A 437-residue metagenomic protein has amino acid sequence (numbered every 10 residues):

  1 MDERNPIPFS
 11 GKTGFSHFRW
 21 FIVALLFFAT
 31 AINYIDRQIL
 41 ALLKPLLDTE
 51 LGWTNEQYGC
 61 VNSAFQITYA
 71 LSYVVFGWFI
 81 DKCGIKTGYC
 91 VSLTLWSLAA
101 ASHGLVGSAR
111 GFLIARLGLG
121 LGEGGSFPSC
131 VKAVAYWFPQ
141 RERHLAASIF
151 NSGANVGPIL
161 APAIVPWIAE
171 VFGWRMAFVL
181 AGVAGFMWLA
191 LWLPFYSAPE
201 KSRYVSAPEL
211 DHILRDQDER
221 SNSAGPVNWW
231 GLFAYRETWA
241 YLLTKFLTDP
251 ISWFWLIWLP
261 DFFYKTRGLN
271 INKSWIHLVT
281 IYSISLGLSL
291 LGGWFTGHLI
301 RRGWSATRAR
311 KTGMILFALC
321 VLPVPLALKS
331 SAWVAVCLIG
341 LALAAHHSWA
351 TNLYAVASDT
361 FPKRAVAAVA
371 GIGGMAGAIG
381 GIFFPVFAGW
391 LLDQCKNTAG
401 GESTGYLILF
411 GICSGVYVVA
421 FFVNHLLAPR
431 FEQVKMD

Functional and structural regions predicted by a protein language model:
Q38, Q66-V74, G124, P158-I159 (+3 more regions): Residue-level signature of mid-helix packing/kink "hotspots" within the transmembrane helices of 12-pass Major
L40-A41, F233-G292, H346-Y354, G381-G389: Extracytoplasmic gate region of multi-pass secondary transporters
G52, G84, L105-G111, G122 (+3 more regions): Helix-breaking motifs and short loop linkers at transmembrane-helix boundaries and internal kinks in secondary membrane
L71-R110: Conserved MFS/SLC helix-loop-helix module at the cytosolic interface between two early adjacent transmembrane helices
T94-G107, I315-S330: C-terminal ends and interior cores of transmembrane alpha-helices in multi-pass membrane transporters/permeases
A115-N155: Cytoplasmic helix-loop-helix junction between adjacent transmembrane helices in 12-TM secondary transporters
G153-R203: Helix-loop-helix hairpin linking two adjacent transmembrane segments in secondary transporters
W188-Y196, V324-K329, G411-D437: Multi-pass alpha-helical transporter architecture, strongest for 12-TM Major Facilitator/SLC carriers used
